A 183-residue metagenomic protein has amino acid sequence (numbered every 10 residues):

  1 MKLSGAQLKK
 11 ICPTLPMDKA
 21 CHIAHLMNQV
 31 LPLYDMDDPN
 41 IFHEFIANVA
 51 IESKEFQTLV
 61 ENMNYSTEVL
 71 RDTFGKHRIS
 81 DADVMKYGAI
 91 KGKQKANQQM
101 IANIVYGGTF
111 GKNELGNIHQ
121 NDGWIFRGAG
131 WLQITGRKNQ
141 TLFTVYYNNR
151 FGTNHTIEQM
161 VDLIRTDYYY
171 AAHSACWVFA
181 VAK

Functional and structural regions predicted by a protein language model:
K2-H22, L26, A50-V178: Peptidoglycan-targeting cell-wall enzymes and recognition modules
L26-P32: Ordered core of a single globular domain
P32-P39, G123: Surface-exposed acidic, glycine-flexible loop patches that form ligand/cofactor-binding and adhesion interfaces
D38-A47: Alpha-helical scaffolds flanking conserved acidic
A182-K183: Short, intrinsically disordered, charge-balanced linker/junction segments flanking boundaries in proteins
